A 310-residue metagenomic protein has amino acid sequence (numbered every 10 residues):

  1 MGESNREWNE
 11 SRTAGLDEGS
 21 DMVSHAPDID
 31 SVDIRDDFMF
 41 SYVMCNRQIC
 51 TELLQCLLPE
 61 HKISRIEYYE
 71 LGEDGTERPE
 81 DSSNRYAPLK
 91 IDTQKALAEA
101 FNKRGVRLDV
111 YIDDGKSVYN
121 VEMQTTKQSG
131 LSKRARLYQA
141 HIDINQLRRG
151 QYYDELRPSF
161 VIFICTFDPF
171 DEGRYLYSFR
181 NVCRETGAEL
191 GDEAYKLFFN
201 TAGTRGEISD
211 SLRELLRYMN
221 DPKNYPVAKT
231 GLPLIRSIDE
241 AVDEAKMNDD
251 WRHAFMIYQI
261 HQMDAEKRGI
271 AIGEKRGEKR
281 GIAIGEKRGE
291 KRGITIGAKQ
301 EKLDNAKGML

Functional and structural regions predicted by a protein language model:
M1-Y195, R205: Accessory alpha/beta interaction modules
G2-I34, F38, D81-S83, G115 (+2 more regions): Short, charged alpha-helical interaction segments and adjacent helix-coil junctions
L57, C165, A202, M219-P222 (+1 more regions): Generic structural signal for hydrophobic core residues of well-folded globular domains
D192-R205, E214, M219-D221: Upstream accessory/linker segments immediately N-terminal to the RecA-like ATPase cores of bacterial MutS and a subset
